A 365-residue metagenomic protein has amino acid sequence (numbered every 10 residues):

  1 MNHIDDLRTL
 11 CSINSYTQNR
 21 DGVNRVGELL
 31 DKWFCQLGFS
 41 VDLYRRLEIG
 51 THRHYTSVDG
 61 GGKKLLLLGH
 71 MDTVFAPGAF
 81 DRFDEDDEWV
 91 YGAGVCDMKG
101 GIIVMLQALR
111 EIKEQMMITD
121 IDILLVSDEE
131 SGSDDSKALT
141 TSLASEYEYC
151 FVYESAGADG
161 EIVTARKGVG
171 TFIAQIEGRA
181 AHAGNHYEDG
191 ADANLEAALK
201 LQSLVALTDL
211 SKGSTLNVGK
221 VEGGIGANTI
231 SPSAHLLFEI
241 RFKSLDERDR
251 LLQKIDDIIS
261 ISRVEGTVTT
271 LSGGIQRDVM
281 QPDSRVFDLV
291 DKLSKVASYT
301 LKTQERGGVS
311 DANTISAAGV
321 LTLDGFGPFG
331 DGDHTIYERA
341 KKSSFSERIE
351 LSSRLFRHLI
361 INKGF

Functional and structural regions predicted by a protein language model:
M1-A93, E114, I176, S294-K295: Acidic/His- and Gly-rich active-site-bordering loop/insert found across diverse amide/peptide-bond hydrolases
D42, L66, D122-L124, T270: A structural signal for isolated positions on well-ordered beta-strands in alpha/beta enzyme cores
L68-G69, L124-V126, F151-E154, Q175-E177 (+1 more regions): Short beta-strand segments
M71-V74, F80, A156-G157, G168-V169 (+1 more regions): Short glycine-enriched loops at secondary-structure junctions
W89-I103, H182: Glycine/serine-rich anion-binding loops at beta->alpha junctions that coordinate negatively charged ligand groups
K99, I103-K167, G364: Acidic/histidine-rich catalytic neighborhood of metal-dependent amide-processing enzymes
S155-A156, T164, Q175-F365: Metal-dependent amide/peptide-bond hydrolase catalytic core, centered on the "pita-bread" metallohydrolase fold
